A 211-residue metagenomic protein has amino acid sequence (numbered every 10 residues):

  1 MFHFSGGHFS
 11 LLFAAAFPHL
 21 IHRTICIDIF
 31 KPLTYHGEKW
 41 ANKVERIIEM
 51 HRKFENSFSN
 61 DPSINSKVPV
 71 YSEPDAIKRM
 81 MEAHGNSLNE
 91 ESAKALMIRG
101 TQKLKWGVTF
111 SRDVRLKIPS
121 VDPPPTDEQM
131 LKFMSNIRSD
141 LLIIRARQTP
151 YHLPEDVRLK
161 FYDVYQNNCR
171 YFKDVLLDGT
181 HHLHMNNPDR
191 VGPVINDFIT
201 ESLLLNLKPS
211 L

Functional and structural regions predicted by a protein language model:
M1-F2, I27: Short beta-strand immediately N-terminal to the catalytic nucleophile in serine-hydrolase-like folds
H3-L12: Glycine-rich nucleophile elbow surrounding the catalytic serine of serine-hydrolase chemistry
L11-A16, L20-P69: Flexible "cap/lid" loop of the alpha/beta hydrolase fold
Y35-W40, P154-V157, N187-P188: Short aromatic-enriched loop/helix-cap "lid" or pocket-rim segments at secondary-structure transitions that line
G37, V70, S139, N167 (+1 more regions): Eukaryotic N-terminal low-complexity, Ser/Thr- and Lys/Arg-rich leader segments that predominantly function as
S63-H152: Alpha/beta-hydrolase
S135-G179: Conserved loop-alpha-helix segment in the C-terminal half of the alpha/beta-hydrolase fold that carries the catalytic
G179-G192: Catalytic histidine-centered segment of alpha/beta-hydrolase-like enzymes
